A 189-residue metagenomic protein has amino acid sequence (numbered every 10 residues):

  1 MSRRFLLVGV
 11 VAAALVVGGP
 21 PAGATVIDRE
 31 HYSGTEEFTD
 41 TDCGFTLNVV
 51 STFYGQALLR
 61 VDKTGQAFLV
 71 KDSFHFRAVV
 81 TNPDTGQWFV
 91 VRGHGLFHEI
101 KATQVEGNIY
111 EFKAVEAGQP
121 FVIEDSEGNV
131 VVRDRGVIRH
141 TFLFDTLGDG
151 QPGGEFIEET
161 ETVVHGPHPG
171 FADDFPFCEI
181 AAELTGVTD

Functional and structural regions predicted by a protein language model:
M1-A24: Secretory targeting and sorting signals
A24-D189: Beta-strand-enriched cores of mature, soluble protein domains
